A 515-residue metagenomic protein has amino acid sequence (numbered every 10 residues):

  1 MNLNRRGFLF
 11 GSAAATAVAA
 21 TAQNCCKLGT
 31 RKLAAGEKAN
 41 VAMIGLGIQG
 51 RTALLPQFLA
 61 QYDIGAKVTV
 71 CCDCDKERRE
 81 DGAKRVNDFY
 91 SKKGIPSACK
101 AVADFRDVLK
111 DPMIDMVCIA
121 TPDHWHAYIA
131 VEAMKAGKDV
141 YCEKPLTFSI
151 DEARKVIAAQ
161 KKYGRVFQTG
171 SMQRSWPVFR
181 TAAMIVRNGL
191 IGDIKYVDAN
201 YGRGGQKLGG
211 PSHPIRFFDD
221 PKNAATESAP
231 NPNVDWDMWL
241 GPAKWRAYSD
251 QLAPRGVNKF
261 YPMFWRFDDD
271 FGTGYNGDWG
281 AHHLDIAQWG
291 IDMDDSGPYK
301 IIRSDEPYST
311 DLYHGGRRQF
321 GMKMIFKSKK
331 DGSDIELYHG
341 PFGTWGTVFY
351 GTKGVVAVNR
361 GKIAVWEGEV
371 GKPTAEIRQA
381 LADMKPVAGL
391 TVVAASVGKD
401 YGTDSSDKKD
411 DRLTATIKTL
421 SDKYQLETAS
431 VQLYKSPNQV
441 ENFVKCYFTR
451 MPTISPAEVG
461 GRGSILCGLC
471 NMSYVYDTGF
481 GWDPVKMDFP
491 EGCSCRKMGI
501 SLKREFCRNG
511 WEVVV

Functional and structural regions predicted by a protein language model:
N2-D139, R154-V166, E512: N-terminal glycine-/serine-/threonine-rich beta1-alpha1-beta2 phosphate-ribose binding loop of Rossmann-like
L9, A83, R106-L109, C118 (+10 more regions): Non-transmembrane alpha-helical segments in soluble domains of secreted/periplasmic/extracellular proteins
F10-A35, H314-R317, K399-L433, K445-V515: C-terminal helix-rich "cap/oligomerization" subdomain common to oxidoreductases
D139-Y141, T147-N233, D237-M238: A contiguous active-site-proximal alpha/beta segment in oxidoreductase catalytic domains
T169-S171, A225-T226, R266-G277, D305-Y313 (+2 more regions): Active-site rim elements
D198-G256, T374, Q379, D383 (+2 more regions): Core domains of carbohydrate- and sulfate-ester-processing enzymes
E227-G332: Rossmann-like dinucleotide-binding domain that binds NAD(P)(H)
F326-Y434: NAD(P)-dinucleotide binding in Rossmann-like oxidoreductases
